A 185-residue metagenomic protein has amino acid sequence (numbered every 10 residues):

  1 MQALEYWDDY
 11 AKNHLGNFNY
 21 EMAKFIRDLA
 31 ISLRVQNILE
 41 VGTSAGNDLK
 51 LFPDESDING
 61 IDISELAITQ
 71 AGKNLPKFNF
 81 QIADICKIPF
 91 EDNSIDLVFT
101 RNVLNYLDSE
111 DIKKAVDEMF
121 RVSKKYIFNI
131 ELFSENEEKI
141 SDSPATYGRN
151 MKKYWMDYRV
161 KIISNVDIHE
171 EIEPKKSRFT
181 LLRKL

Functional and structural regions predicted by a protein language model:
M1-P89, E110-K114, Y126-L185: Class I (Rossmann-like) S-adenosyl-L-methionine-dependent methyltransferase catalytic domain, capturing the SAM-binding
F99: A conserved beta-strand element that flanks and buttresses the S-adenosyl-L-methionine
N102-Y106: Short catalytic micro-motifs in class I SAM-dependent methyltransferases
K114-E118, V122: Short, conserved SAM-binding segment of the class I
